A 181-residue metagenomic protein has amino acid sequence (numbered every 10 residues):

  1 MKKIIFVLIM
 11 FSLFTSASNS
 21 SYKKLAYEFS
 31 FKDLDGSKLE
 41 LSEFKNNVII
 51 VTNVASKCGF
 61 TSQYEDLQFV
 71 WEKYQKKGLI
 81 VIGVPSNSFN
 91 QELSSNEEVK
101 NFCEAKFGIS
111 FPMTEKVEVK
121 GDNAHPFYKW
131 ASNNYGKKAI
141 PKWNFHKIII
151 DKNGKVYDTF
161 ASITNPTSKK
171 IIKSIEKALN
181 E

Functional and structural regions predicted by a protein language model:
I4-L13: Sec-dependent N-terminal signal peptides
S18-S42: N-terminal "domain-start" segment that seeds a small globular fold
D33, N53-K57: Amphipathic alpha-helical repeat scaffolds
N47-V48, K57, S62-V84, E104-F107: Conserved helix-turn-beta segment immediately C-terminal to the redox Cys motif in thioredoxin-like folds
K57-C58, P85-Q91, V117-K120, S162: Short histidine/acidic/glycine/proline-rich micro-motifs that form metal- and phosphate-coordinating active-site loops
E97-N144: Short, internal strand/loop/helix patches that form the active-site neighborhood or redox-interaction surface
K129, N133-E181: Thiol-/selenol-based redox modules, centered on thioredoxin-like and closely related oxidoreductase domains
